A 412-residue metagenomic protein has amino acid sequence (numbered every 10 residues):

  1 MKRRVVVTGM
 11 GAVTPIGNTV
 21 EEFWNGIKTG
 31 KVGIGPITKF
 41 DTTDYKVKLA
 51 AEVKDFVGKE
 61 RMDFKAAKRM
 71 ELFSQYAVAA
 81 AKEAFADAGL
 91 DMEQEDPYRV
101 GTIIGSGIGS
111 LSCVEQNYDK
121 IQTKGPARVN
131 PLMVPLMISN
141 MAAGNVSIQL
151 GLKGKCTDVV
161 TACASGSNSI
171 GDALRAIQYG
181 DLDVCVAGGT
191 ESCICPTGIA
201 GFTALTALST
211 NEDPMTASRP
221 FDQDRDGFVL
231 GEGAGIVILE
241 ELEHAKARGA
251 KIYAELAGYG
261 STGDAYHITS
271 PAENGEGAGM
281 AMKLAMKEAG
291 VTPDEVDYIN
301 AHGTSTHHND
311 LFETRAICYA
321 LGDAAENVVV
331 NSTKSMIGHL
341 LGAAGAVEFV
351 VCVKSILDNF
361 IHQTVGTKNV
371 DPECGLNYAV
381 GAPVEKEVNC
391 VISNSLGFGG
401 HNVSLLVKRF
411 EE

Functional and structural regions predicted by a protein language model:
M1-A66, E243-Y253, V350-T364, K408-E412: ACP-dependent fatty acid/polyketide chain-elongation machinery
R4-T8, G35, D213-A289, Y298 (+1 more regions): Condensing-enzyme catalytic core mediating Claisen C-C bond formation in acyl metabolism
V7, F23-W24, K28-T161, T190-I199 (+2 more regions): Conserved beta-ketoacyl condensing-enzyme motif
E21-G26, S112-P126, A176-Y179, I199-E212 (+3 more regions): A glycine- and small-aliphatic-rich helix-loop capping segment at beta-alpha/alpha-beta transitions that lines
A77-L90, S139-A143, S147-E191, V229-A250 (+2 more regions): Active-site-proximal alpha-helical scaffold in enzymes
A84-D96, A245-G249, M282-Y298, A320-A324: Phosphate/pyrophosphate-binding loops at sites that engage ATP/ADP/AMP, CoA/4′-phosphopantetheine, polyphosphate
T123-N130, G171, R175, E191-A247 (+2 more regions): Glycine-/small-residue-rich "gating" segment that lines the acyl/pantetheine channel and substrate pocket
D181-D226, Y259-E273, G303-D310, N327-N377: Acyl-CoA/ACP chain-elongation machinery
